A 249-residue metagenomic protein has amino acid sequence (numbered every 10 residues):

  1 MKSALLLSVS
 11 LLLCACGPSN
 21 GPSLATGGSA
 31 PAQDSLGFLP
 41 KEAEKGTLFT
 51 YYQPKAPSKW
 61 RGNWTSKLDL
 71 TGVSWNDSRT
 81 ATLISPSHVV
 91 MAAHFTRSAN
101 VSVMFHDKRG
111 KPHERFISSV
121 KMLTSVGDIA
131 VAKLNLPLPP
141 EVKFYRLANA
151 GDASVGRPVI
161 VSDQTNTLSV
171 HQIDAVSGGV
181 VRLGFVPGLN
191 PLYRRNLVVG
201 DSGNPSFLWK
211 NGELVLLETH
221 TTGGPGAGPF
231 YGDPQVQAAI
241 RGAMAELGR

Functional and structural regions predicted by a protein language model:
M1-S8: Sec-dependent signal peptide recognition, specifically the positively charged N-region followed immediately by
L13-A15: C-terminal motif of bacterial Sec signal peptides marking the signal peptidase cleavage site
G17, G21-P57, A81-T96, G178 (+3 more regions): C-terminal subregion of chymotrypsin/trypsin-like serine protease catalytic domains
W60-A92, E114, G203: A conserved glycine-rich beta-strand in the N-terminal activation segment of trypsin-fold
S85, A99, V126-D128, V155-R157 (+3 more regions): Residues that flank catalytic or metal-binding motifs in active/ligand-binding sites
S85-P86, V90-G127, P137: Catalytic-histidine neighborhood of serine endopeptidases, predominantly the chymotrypsin-like S1/PA family
M104-K108, S162, F207-W209: A generic structural motif
F116-L123, A130-G179, R194-N196: Active-site substrate-binding loop(s) of clan PA
